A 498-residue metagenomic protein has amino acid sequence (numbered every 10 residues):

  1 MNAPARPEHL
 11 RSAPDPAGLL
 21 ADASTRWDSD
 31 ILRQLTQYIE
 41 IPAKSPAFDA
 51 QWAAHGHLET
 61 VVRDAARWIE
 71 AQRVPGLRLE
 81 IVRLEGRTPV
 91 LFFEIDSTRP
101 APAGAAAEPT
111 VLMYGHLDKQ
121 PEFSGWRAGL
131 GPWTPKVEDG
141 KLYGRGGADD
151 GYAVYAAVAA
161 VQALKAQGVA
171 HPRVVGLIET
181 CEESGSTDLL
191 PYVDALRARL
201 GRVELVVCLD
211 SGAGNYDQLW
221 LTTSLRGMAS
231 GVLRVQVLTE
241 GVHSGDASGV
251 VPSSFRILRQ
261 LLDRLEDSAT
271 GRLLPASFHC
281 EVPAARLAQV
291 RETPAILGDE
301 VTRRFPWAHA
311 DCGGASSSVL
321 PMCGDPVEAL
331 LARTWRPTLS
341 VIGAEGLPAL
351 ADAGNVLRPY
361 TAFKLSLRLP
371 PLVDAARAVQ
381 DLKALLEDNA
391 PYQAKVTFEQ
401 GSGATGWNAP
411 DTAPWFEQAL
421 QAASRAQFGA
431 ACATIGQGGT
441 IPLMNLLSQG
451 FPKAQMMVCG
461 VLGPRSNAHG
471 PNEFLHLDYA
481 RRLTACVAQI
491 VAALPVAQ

Functional and structural regions predicted by a protein language model:
N2-F123, Y360, K364: N-terminal helical capping/dimerization or prosegment-like subdomains of hydrolases acting on amide or phosphate bonds
P102-I178, R482: Active-site metal-coordination/substrate-binding segment of hydrolases, especially metallo-dependent peptidases
A106, N215, L273-Y360, R368-D381 (+2 more regions): An extended, acidic, His-containing surface patch that forms the Zn2+-binding/catalytic region of metallohydrolases
L117-D118, L265, A269-T270, A384-Q393: A common structural junction motif
L117-K119, K141, I178-S186, L209-G214 (+3 more regions): Acidic, glycine-rich active-site loops and adjacent beta-strand->loop/helix elements that engage anionic groups
L142, G146-S224, Q498: Acidic/histidine-rich catalytic neighborhood of metal-dependent amide-processing enzymes
P191, S248-A269: A short core secondary-structure module
W220-Q236, M456-G463: Flexible glycine/proline-rich, aromatic-decorated loop/lid segments
